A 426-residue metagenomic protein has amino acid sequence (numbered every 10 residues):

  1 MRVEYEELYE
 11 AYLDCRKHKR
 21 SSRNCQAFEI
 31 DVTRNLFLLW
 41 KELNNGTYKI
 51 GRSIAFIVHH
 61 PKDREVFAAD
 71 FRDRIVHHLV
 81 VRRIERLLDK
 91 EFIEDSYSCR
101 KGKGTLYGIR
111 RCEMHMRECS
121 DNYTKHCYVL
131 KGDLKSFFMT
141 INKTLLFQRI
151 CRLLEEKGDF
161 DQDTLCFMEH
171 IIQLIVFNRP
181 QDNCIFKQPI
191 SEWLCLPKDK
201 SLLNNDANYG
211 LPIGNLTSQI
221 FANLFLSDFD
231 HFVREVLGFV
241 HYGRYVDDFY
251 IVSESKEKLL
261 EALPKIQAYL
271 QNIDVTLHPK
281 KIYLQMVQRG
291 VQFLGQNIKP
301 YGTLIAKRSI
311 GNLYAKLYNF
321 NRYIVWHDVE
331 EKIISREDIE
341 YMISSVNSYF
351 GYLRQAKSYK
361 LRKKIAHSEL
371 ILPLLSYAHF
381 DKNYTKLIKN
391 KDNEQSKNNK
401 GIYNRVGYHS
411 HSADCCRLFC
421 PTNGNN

Functional and structural regions predicted by a protein language model:
M1-F37, N390-Q395, K400-Y403, C415: Non-catalytic, polymerase-adjacent accessory regions of viral genome-replication enzymes
H18-Q26, G51-I75, E91-K103, R179 (+2 more regions): Short, conserved non-catalytic motifs in the polymerase core
E29-R52: Amphipathic alpha-helical blocks
A69, H78, C195-N208, L260 (+3 more regions): Right-hand nucleic-acid polymerase module
V81-N142: Active-site-proximal segment of RNA-dependent polymerases
S120-V246, Y250-K265, Q285: Conserved polymerase palm-domain catalytic core
S255-L277, L304-R308: Helical (often loop-to-helix) elements that flank the catalytic cores of nucleotide-handling enzymes
